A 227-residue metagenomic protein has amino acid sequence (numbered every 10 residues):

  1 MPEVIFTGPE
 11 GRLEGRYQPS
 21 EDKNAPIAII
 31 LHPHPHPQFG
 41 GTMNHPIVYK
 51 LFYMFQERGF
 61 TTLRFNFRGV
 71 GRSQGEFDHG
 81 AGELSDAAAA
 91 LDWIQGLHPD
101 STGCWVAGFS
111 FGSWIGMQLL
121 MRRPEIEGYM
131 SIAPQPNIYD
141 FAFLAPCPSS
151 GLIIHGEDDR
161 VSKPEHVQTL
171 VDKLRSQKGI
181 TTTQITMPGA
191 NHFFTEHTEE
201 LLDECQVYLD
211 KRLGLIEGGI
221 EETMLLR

Functional and structural regions predicted by a protein language model:
M1-N24: N-terminal cap/lid segment of alpha/beta-hydrolase-fold proteins
D22-R64: Short, surface-exposed "cap/lid" segments of acyl-processing enzymes
I47, F77-H98: Alpha/beta-hydrolase active-site loop
G75, A190-L202: Catalytic histidine-centered segment of alpha/beta-hydrolase-like enzymes
H98-F109: Alpha/beta-hydrolase fold nucleophile elbow
G108-G116: Gly/Ala-rich beta-loop-alpha elbow adjacent to hydrolase catalytic centers
C147-P148, L152-H155, D159: Short beta-strand/loop motif that positions the catalytic acidic residue of the alpha/beta-hydrolase fold
D158-S162, H192-F193: Acidic catalytic loop of the alpha/beta-hydrolase fold
